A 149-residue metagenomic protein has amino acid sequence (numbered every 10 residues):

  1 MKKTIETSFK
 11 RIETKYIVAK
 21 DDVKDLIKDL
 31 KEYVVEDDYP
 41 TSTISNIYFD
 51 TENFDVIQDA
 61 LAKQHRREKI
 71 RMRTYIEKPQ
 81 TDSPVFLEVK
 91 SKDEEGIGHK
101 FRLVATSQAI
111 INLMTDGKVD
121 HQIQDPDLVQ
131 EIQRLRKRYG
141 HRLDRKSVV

Functional and structural regions predicted by a protein language model:
M1-V149: Phosphate-end processing signature that detects enzymes handling 5′-triphosphorylated RNA and polyphosphate
